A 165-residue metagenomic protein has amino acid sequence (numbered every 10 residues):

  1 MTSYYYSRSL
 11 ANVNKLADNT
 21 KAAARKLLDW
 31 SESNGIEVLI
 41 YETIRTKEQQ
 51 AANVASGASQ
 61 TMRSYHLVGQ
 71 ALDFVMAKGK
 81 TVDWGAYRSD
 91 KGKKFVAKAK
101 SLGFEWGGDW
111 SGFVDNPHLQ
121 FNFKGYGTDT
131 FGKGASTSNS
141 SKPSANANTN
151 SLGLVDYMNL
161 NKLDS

Functional and structural regions predicted by a protein language model:
M1-V38: Active-site acidic/histidine clusters and adjacent loop/turn architecture that either coordinate catalytic ions
L10, N14-A22, K47, G85-K93: Soluble non-cytosolic domains of exported or imported proteins
N14, V54-M62: Phosphate-binding glycine-rich loops and adjacent basic patches that engage nucleotide phosphates, nucleic-acid
R25-G57, E105: Extended, low-complexity, intrinsically disordered C-terminal regulatory tails of eukaryotic serine/threonine kinases
Q60-N150: Catalytic cores and adjacent binding grooves of peptidoglycan-active enzymes
A147-S165: G/A/S/T/P/Q/N-biased, glycine-rich low-complexity segments that form flexible N-terminal tails, linkers, or propeptides
